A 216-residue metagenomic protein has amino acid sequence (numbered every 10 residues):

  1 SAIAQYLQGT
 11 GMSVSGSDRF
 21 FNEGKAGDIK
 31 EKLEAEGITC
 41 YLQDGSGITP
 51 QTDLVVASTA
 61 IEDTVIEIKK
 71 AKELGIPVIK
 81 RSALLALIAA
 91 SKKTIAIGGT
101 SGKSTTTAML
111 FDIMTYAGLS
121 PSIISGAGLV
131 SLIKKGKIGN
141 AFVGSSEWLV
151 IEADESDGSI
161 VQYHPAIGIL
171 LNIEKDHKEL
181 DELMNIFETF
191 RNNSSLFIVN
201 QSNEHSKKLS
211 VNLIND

Functional and structural regions predicted by a protein language model:
S1-C40, Q51-V55, K72-I76, V211-I214: ATP-dependent carboxylate-amine ligase
Y6-T10, G47-P50, T59-N215: Phosphate-binding loop of NTP-binding sites
G27, L42-G45, M184: Structural motif corresponding to alpha-helix initiation and N-cap regions
